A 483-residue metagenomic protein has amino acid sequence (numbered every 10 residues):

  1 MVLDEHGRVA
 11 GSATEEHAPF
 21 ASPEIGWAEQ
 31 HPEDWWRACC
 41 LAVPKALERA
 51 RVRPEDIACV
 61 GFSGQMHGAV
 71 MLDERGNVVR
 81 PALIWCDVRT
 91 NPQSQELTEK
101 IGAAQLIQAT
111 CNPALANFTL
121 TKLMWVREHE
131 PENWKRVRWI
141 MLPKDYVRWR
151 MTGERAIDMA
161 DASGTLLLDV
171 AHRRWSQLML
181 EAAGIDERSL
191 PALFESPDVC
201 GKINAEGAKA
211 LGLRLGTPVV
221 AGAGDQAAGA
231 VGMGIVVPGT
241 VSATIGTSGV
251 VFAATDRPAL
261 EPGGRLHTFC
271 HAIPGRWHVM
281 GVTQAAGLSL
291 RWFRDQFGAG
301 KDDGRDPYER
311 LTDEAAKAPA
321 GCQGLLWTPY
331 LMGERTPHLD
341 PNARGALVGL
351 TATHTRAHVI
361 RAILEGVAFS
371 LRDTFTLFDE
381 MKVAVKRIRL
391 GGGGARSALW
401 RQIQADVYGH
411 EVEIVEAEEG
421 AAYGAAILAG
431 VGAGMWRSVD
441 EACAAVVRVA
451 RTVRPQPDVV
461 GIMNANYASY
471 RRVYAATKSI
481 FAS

Functional and structural regions predicted by a protein language model:
M1-R80, Q108, R136, A208-K209 (+5 more regions): N-terminal glycine/serine-rich phosphate-binding loop of ATP-dependent small-molecule kinases, especially carbohydrate
E15-E16, W85, Q284: A generic structural motif
E15-H17, E195, H271, P455: Active-site donor-binding loop signature of nucleotide-sugar glycosyltransferases
P32, N91, T98-L115, L120-I157 (+5 more regions): Active-site core segments that coordinate phosphate-bearing ligands/cofactors across diverse enzyme families
E48-W85, P113-T119, R148-D169, A192-S196 (+1 more regions): Short beta-strand-loop/turn "lid" adjacent to the catalytic site in phosphate-handling enzymes
